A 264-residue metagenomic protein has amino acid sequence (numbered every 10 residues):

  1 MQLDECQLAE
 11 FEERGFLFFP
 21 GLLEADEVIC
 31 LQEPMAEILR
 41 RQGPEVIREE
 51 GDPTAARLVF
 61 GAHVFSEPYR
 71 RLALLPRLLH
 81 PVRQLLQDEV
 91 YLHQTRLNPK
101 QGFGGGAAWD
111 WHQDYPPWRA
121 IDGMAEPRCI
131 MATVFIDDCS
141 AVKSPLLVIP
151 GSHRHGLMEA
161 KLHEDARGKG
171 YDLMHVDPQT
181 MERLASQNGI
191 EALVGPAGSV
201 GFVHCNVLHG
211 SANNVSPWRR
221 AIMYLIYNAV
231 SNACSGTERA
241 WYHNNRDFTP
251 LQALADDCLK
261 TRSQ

Functional and structural regions predicted by a protein language model:
M1-R14, P20-M124, T237-E238, N245-T249 (+1 more regions): Non-heme Fe(II)-dependent double-stranded beta-helix
R41-G51, A197-F202, N206-Q264: Non-heme Fe(II)/2-oxoglutarate
Q94, P127-T133, K143, I190 (+1 more regions): Extracellular structured ligand-interaction cores
R96, Q113-Y115, V134-D138, P150: Short, structured patches in soluble enzyme cores that scaffold and shape functional sites
K100, I149-G156, I226-N232: Short edge-strand/loop segments of extracellular domains
A107-W111, A120-D122, V142-V148, L157-K161 (+1 more regions): A short secondary-structure junction signal
I121-A141, V194-G195, I226-A229: Short, conserved beta-strand element in jelly-roll/cupin
C139-V207: Double-stranded beta-helix
